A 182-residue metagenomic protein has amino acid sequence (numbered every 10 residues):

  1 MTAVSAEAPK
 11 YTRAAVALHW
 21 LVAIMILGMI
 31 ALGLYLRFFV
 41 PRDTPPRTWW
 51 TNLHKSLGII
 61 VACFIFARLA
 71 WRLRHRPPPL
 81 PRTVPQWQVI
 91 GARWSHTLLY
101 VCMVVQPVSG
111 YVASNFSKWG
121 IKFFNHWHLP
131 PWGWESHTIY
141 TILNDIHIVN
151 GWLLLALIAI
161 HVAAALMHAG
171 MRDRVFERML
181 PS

Functional and structural regions predicted by a protein language model:
M1-S182: Membrane-embedded alpha-helical bundles that constitute the cytochrome b-like, heme-associated redox core of multi-pass
